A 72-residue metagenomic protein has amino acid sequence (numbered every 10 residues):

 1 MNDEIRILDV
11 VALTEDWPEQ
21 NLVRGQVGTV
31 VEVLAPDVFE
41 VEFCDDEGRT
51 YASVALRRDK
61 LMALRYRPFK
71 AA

Functional and structural regions predicted by a protein language model:
N2-A71: Basic/aromatic-rich interaction segments and small domains that mediate binding to polyanionic partners
